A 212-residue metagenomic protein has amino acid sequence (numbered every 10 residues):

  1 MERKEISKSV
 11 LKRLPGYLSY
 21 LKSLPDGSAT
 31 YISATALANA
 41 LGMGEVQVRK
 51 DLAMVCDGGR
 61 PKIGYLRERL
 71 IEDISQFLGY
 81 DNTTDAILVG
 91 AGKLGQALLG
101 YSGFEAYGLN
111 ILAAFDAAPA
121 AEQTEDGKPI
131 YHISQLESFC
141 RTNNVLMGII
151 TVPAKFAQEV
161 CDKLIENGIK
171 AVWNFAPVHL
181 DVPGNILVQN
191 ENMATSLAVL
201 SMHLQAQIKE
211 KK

Functional and structural regions predicted by a protein language model:
M1-Y31: Extreme N-terminal segment that seeds HTH/winged-HTH DNA-binding domains in transcriptional regulators
K22-D26, E122-K212: Phosphate-bearing ligand-interacting subdomains that bind or position ATP/ADP/UDP/GDP/NAD(P) or nucleotide-linked
Y31, T35, A40-T83: HTH-adjacent hinge/linker in prokaryotic transcriptional regulators
A91-G92: Glycine-rich Rossmann-fold phosphate-binding loop(s) that bind the pyrophosphate of adenine dinucleotide cofactors
G95: N-terminal Rossmann-fold NAD(P) dinucleotide-binding loop
E105-K128: NAD(P)-binding Rossmann-fold cofactor-contacting core
